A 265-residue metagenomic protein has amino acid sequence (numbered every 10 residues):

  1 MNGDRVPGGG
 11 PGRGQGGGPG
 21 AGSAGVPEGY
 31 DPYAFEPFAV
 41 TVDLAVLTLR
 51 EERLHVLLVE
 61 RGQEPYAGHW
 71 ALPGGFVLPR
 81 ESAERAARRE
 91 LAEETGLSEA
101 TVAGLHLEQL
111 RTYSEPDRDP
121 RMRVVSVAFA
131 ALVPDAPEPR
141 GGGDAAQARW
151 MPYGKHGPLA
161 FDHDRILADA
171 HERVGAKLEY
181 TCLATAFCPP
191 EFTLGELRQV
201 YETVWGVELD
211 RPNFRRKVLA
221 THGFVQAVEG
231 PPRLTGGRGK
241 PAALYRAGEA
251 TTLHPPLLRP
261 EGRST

Functional and structural regions predicted by a protein language model:
M1-A24: Intrinsically disordered, low-complexity terminal tails and inter-domain linkers enriched for S/T/G/P/D/E
V6, A128-L132, P139-E179, F187-V200 (+2 more regions): NUDIX/MutT-family hydrolases
G25-A71, E84: N-terminal strand-loop-strand
F38-V42, H55, A83-R88, A92 (+5 more regions): Active-site segment of metal-dependent pyrophosphate-handling enzymes, primarily the Nudix hydrolase catalytic core
L72-R80, A186: Short histidine-centered catalytic/ligand-binding loop motif
Q199-E208: Short helix-coil junctions and helix-kink-helix linkers
Q226-T265: Long, intrinsically disordered, low-complexity Ser/Thr/Pro-rich regulatory/activation regions of nuclear proteins
